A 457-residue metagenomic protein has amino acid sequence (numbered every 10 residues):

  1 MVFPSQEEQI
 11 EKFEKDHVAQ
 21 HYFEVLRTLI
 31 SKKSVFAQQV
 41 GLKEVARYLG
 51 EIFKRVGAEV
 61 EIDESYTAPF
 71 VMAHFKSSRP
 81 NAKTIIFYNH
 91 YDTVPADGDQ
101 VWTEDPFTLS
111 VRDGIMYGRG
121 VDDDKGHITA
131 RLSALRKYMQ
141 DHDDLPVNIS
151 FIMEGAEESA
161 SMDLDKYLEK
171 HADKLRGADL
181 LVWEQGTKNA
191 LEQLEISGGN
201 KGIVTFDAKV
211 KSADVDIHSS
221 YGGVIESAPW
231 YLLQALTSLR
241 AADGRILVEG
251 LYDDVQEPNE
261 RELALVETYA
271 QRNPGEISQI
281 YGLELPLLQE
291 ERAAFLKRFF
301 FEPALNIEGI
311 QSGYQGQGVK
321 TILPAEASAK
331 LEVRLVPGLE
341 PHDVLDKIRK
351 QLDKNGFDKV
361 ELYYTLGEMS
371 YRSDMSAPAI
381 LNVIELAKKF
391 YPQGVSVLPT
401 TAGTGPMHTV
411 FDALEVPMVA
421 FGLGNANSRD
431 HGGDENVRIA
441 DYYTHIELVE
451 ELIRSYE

Functional and structural regions predicted by a protein language model:
V2-D99, E326, D343: N-terminal helical capping/dimerization or prosegment-like subdomains of hydrolases acting on amide or phosphate bonds
P80, L191, L247-E326, R334-K347 (+2 more regions): An extended, acidic, His-containing surface patch that forms the Zn2+-binding/catalytic region of metallohydrolases
A82-M153, T444: Active-site metal-coordination/substrate-binding segment of hydrolases, especially metallo-dependent peptidases
Y91-T93, I115, I152-A160, E184-N189 (+3 more regions): Acidic, glycine-rich active-site loops and adjacent beta-strand->loop/helix elements that engage anionic groups
D92, L239, D243, R349-D358: A common structural junction motif
D124-G199: Acidic/histidine-rich catalytic neighborhood of metal-dependent amide-processing enzymes
K166, G222-D243: A short core secondary-structure module
E195-K211, F421: Flexible glycine/proline-rich, aromatic-decorated loop/lid segments
